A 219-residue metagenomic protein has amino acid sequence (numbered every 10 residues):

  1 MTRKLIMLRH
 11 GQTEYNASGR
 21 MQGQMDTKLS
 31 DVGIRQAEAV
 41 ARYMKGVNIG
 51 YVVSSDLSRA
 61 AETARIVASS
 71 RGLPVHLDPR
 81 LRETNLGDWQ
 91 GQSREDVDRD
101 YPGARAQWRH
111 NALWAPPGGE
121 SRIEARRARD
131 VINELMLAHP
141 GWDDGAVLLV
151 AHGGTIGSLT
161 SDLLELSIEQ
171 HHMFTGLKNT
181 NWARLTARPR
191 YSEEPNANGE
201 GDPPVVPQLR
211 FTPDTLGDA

Functional and structural regions predicted by a protein language model:
M1-I6, Y51: Extreme N-terminal starter segment of soluble prokaryotic enzymes
M1-R3, L86-D96, L137, G141-G145 (+1 more regions): Acidic, low-complexity terminal tails and accessory targeting/binding regions of phosphate-metabolizing enzymes
K4-L8, W142-A151, T155: Beta-strand elements within well-structured catalytic alpha/beta cores of enzymes that handle phosphate/sulfate esters
I6, H76-D78, R210: General small-molecule cofactor/ligand-binding pocket signal
Q12-I66, P116-R129: Loop-to-helix element that buttresses phosphate recognition and phosphoryl-transfer chemistry
T13, T155-I156: Short active-site segment of divalent metal-dependent hydrolases/proteases that encodes the spacing between
A39-R105: Phosphate-coordination/substrate-recognition cap region in phosphate-metabolizing enzymes
P102-I123: Short glycine/proline- and acidic residue-enriched helix-loop micro-motifs that form flexible lids or anion-recognition
